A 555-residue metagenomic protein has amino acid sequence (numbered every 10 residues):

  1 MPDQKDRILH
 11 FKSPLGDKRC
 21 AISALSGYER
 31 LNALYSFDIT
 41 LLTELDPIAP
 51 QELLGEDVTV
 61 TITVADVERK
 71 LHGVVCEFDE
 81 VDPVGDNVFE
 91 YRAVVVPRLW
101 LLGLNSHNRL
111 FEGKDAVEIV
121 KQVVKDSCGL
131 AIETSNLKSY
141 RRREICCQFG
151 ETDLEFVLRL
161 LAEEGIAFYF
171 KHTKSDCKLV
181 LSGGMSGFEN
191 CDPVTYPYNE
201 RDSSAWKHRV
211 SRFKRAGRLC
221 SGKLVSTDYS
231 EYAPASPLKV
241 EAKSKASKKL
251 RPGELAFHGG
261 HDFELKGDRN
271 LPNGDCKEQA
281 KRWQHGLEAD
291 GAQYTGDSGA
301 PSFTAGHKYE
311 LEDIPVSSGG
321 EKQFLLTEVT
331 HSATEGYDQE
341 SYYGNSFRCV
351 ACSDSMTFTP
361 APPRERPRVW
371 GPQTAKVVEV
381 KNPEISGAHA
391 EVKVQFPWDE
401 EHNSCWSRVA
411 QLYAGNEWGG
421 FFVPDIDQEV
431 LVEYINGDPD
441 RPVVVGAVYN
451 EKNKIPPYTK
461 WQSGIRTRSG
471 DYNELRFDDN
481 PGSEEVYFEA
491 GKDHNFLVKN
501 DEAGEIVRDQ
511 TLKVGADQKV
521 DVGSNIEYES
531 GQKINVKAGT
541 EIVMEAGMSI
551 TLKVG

Functional and structural regions predicted by a protein language model:
M1-C20, H208-V210, P360-P363, W370 (+1 more regions): Polar/acidic, low-complexity leader/linker segments enriched in S/T/G and N/D
M1-R109, E163, G291, D297: Assembly/oligomerization scaffold segments
S26-D38, P272-D290, W398-Q411: Short, basic/aromatic beta-hairpin or loop at an interaction surface
E52-L53, S302-F303, P424-D425: Short, well-ordered loop/turn sites that connect or cap secondary structure elements
D66-V74, S317-T327, G336, G437-A447: Short, Lys/Arg- and Gly-enriched loop/turn segments at beta-strand edges
E80-V95, L179, S332-C349, E384-E391 (+2 more regions): Short, solvent-exposed secondary-structure boundary/capping segments
V84, K114-I132, K138, C146-S353: Extended, domain-scale alpha-helical bundle/helix-rich regions
F170, L181, Y309, E340 (+1 more regions): Structural signature for extended repeat/solenoid scaffolds and their inter-repeat hinge/linker regions, spanning
